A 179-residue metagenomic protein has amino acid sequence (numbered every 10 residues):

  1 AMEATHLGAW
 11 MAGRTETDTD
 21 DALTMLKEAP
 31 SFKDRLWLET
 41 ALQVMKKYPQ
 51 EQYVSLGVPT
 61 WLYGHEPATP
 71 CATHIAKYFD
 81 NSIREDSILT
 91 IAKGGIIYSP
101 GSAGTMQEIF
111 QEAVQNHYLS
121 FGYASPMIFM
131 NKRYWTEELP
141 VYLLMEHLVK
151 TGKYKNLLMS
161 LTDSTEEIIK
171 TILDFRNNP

Functional and structural regions predicted by a protein language model:
A1-Y98: Acidic/glycine-enriched connector segments
M2, Y63-H65, T105, Y134-E137: Short gly/pro/ser/thr-enriched loop/turn and capping motifs at secondary-structure boundaries
H6-E16, I109-H117, P140-H147: Short, well-ordered amphipathic alpha-helices
D18-M25, A29, Y53-G57, S99-P100 (+3 more regions): Short, acidic/small-residue loops that bind anionic groups at enzyme active sites
K77, Y98-G101, M130, S160: Glycine- and other small-residue-rich loops at beta-strand/loop junctions that grip anionic moieties
I83, G104-F110, D163, E167: Conserved active-site and cofactor/substrate-binding residues in soluble primary-metabolism enzymes
S125-P179: C-terminal functional extensions of proteins
